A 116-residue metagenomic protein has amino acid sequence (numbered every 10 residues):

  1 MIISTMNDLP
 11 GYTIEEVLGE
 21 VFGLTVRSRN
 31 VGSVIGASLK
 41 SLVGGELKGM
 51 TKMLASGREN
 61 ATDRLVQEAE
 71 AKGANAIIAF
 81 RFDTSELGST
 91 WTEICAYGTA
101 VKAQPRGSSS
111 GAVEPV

Functional and structural regions predicted by a protein language model:
M1-S33, A71, N75, T92-V116: N-terminal presequence-like segments and the immediate start of the first folded domain
M6-L9, R81-L87: Short, solvent-exposed loop/turn elements at beta->coil junctions and helix N-caps that rim active or binding pockets
V21, V26, V34-R81: Short, well-ordered alpha-helical segments
